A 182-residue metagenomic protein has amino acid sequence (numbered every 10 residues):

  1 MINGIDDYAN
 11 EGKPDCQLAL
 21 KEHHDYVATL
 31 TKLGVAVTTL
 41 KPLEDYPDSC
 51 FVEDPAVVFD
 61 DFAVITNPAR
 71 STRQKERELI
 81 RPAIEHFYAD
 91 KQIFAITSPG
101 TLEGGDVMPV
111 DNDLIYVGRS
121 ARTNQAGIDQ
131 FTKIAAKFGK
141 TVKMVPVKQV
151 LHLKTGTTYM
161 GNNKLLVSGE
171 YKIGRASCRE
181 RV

Functional and structural regions predicted by a protein language model:
M1-R181: The feature marks the mature, well-folded catalytic cores of soluble enzymes
